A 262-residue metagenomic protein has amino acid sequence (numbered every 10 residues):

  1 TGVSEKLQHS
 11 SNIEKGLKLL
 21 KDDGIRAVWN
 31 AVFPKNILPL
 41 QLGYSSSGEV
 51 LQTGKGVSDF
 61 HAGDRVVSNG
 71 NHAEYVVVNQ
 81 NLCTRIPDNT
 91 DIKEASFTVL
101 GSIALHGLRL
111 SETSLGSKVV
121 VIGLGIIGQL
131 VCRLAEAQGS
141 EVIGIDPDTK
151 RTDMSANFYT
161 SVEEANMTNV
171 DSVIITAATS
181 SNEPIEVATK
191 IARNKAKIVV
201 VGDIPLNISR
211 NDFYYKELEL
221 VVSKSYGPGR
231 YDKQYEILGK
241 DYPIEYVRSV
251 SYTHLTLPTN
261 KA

Functional and structural regions predicted by a protein language model:
T1-S46: N-terminal glycine-rich beta->alpha transition that marks the start or flank of a dinucleotide-binding site
A27-L38, S45-N69: A glycine-/small-residue-rich N-terminal strand-loop-strand element that serves as the cofactor-binding glycine loop
N69-Q80: A structural motif shared across PLP-dependent enzymes of the aminotransferase-like
D91-E163: Mid-domain Rossmann-like dinucleotide-binding core that forms the NAD(H)/NADP(H) cofactor-binding site
A156-V221: Glycine-rich cofactor phosphate-binding loops and adjacent beta1-alpha1 units of small-molecule cofactor enzyme domains
N211-S249: Rossmann-fold dehydrogenase core element
T253-T259: Conserved small/polar residues in nucleotide/adenosyl-binding loops
